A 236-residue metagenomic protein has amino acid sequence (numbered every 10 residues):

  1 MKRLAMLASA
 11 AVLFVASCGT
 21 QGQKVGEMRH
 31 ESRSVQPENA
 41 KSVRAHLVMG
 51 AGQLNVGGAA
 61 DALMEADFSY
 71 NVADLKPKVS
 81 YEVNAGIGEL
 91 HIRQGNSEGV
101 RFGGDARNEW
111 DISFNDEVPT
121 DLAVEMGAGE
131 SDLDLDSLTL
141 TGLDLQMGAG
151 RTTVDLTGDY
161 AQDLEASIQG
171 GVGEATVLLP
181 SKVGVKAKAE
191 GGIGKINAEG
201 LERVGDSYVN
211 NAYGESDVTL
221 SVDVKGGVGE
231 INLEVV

Functional and structural regions predicted by a protein language model:
K2-A8: Sec-dependent signal peptide recognition, specifically the positively charged N-region followed immediately by
V15-S17: C-terminal motif of bacterial Sec signal peptides marking the signal peptidase cleavage site
G19-Q21: Bacterial signal peptide processing site
M28-E38, A59, A66-A106, D144 (+1 more regions): Short, surface-exposed interaction patches in beta-rich subdomains that mediate adhesion/assembly near membranes
Q36-A62: Post-signal-peptide N-terminal segment of Sec-exported extracytoplasmic proteins
A45-V48, L122-E125, L133-D134, V177: A structural feature that tracks compact, well-ordered secondary-structure segments with a strong bias toward
S97-D132: Surface-exposed, polar helix/loop patches in the mature regions of secreted/periplasmic/lumenal proteins that form
A123-T152: Right-handed parallel beta-helix
